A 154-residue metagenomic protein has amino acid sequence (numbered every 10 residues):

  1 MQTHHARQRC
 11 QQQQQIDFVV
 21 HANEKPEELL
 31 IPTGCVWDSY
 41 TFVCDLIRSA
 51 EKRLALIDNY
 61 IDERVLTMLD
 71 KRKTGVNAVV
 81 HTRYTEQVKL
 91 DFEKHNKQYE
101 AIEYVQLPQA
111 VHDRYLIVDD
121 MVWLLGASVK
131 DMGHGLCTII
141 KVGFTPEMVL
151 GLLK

Functional and structural regions predicted by a protein language model:
M1-Y40, S49, I61-K154: PLD/PLD-like phosphodiesterase catalytic module centered on the HKD motif
V43-D45, R53: Exposed extracellular interaction/assembly regions and N-terminal maturation sites
